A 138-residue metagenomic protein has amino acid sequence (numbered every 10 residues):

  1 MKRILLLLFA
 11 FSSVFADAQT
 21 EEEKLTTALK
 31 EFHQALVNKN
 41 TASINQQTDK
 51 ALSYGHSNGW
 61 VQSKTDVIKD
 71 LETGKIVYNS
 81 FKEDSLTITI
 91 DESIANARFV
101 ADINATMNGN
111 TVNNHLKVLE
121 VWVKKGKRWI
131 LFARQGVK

Functional and structural regions predicted by a protein language model:
I4, L8-F11, F15-Q47: Short, low-complexity N-terminal intrinsically disordered segments enriched in polar/charged residues
E31-Q34, N38, A42, Q62 (+3 more regions): Surface-exposed, polar/charged faces of alpha-helical domains in mature secreted/periplasmic/lumenal proteins
F32, V67, E83-I88, A101-I103 (+1 more regions): Hydrophobic/aromatic beta-strand elements that line small-molecule binding cavities or substrate pockets in beta-rich
N45-K82: Short solvent-exposed beta->alpha transition segments
T48, A101-I103, Q135-G136: Short beta-strand segments enriched in hydrophobic/aromatic residues within well-folded beta-rich domains
L71-N110: Surface-exposed, charged secondary-structure patches
H115-K138: Short beta-strand edge/turn micro-motifs at domain boundaries
